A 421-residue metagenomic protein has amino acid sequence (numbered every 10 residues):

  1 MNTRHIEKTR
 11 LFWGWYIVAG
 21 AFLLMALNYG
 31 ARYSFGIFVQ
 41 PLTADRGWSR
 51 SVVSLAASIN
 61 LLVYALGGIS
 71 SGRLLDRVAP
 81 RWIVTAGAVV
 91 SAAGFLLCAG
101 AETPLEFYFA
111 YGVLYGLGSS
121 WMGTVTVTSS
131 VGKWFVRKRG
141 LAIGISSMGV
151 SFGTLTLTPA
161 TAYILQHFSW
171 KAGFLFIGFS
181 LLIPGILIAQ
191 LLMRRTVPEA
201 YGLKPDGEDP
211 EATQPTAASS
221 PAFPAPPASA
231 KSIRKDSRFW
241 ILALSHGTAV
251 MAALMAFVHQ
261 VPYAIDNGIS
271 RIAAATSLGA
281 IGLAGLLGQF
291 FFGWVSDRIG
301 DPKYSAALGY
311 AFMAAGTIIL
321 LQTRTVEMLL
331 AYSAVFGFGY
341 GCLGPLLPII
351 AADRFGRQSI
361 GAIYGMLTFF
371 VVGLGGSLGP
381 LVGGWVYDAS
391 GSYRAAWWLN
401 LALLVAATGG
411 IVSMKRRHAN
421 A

Functional and structural regions predicted by a protein language model:
A26, G94, E106-M122, G247 (+2 more regions): Hydrophobic core of transmembrane alpha-helices in multi-pass small-molecule transporters, especially MFS/SLC-type
F35-Q40, K231-G293, G379: Extracytoplasmic gate region of multi-pass secondary transporters
L42-T43, L74-L75, T156-F168, A264-I265 (+2 more regions): Interfacial helix-cap and linker-helix signal at transmembrane-aqueous boundaries of multi-pass secondary transporters
G67-A79, Q289-D301, Y387: Helix-to-loop junctions at the C-terminal end of transmembrane segments in multipass secondary transporters
W82-L96, Y304-I318: Structural signature of the two symmetry-related core transmembrane helices
Y111-M148, G356: Cytoplasmic helix-loop-helix junction between adjacent transmembrane helices in 12-TM secondary transporters
S146, V150-P198: Helix-loop-helix hairpin linking two adjacent transmembrane segments in secondary transporters
T154, Y340, R354-S390: A late C-terminal transmembrane helix in Major Facilitator Superfamily
